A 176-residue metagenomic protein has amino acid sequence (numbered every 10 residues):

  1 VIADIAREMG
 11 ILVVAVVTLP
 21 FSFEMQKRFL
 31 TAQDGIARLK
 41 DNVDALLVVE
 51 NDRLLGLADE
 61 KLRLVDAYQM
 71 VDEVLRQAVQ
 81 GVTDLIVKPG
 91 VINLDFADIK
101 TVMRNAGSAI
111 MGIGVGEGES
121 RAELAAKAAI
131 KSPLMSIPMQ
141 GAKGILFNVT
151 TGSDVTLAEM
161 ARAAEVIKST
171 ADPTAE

Functional and structural regions predicted by a protein language model:
V1-E176: Tubulin/FtsZ superfamily GTPase core signature
